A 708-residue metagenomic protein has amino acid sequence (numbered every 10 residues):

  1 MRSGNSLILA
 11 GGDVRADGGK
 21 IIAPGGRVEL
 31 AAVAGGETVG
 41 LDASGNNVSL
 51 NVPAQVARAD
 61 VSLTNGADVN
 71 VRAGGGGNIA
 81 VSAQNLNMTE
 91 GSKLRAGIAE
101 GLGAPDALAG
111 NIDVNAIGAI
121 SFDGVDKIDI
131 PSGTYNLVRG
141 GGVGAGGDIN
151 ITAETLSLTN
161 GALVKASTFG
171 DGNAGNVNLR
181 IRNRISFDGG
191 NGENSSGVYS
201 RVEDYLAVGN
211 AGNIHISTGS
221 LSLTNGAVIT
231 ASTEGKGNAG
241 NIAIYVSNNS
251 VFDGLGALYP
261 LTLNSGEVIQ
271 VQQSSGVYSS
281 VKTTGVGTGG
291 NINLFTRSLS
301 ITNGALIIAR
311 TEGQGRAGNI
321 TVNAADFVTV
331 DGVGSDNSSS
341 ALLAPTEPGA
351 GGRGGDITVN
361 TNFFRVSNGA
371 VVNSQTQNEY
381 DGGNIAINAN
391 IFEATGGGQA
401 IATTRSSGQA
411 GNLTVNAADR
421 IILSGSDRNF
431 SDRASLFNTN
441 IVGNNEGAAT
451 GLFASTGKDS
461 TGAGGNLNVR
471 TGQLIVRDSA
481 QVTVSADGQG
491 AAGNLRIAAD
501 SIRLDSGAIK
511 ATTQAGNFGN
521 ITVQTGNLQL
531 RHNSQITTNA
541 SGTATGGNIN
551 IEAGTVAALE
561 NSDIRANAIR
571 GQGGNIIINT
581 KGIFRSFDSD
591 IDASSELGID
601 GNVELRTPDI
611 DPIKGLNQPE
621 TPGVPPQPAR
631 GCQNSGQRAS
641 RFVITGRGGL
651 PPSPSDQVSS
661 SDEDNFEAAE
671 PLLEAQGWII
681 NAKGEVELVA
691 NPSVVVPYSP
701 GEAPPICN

Functional and structural regions predicted by a protein language model:
M1-N708: Extracellular and secretory-pathway beta-repeat/beta-biased strand scaffolds
